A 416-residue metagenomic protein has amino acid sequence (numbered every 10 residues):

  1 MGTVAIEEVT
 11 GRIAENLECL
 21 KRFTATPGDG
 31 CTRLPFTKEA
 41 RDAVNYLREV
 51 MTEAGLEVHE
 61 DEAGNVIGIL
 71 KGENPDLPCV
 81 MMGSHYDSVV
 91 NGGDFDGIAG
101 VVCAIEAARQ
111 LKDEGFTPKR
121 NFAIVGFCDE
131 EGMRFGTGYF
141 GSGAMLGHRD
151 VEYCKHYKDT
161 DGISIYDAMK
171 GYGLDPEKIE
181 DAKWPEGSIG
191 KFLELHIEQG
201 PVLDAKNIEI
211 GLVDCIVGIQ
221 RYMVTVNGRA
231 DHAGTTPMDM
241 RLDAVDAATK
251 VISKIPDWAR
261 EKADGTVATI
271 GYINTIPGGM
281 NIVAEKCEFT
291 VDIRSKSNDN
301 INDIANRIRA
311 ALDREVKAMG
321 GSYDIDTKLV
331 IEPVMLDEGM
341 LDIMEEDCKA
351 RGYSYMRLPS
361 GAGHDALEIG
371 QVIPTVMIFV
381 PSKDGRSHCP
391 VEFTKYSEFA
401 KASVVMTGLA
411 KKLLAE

Functional and structural regions predicted by a protein language model:
G2-T37, E177, H388: N-terminal capping segment at the start of a domain
I13-T26, G83-S84, Y355-V405: Zn-dependent metallopeptidase/amidohydrolase metal-coordination segment
A25-K71: A non-catalytic alpha/beta surface segment that caps or lines the substrate-entry region of metallo-dependent hydrolase
R33-F36, T269-P277, T290, S295-K296 (+2 more regions): A short beta-alpha structural unit
V50, A54, V66-A99: Catalytic-core environment of secreted peptidases
M82, N91-E131, Q220-V226, H232-W258 (+3 more regions): Alpha-helical metal-binding/catalytic segments enriched in His/Glu/Asp
E130, R134-D299: Midchain, well-structured core segments that form catalytic/ion-binding scaffolds
D214-I216, T236-K262, A305-A310, Y355 (+1 more regions): His/Asp/Glu-rich mid-to-C-terminal helical/loop segments that flank catalytic regions of hydrolases
